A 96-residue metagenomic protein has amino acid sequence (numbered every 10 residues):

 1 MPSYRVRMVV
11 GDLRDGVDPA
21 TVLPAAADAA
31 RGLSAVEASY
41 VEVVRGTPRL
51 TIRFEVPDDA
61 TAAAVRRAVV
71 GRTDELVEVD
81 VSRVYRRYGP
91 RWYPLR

Functional and structural regions predicted by a protein language model:
M1-R96: Long, contiguous binding/interaction regions
